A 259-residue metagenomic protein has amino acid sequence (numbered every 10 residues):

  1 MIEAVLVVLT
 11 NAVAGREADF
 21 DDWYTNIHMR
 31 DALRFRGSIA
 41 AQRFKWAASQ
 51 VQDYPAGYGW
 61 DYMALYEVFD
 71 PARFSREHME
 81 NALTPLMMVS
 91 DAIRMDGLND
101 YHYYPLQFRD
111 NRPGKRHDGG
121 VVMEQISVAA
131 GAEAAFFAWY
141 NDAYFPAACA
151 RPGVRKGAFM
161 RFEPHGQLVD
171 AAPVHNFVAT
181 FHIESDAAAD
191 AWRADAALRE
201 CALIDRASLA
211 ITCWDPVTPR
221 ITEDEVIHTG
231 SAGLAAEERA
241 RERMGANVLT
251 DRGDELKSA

Functional and structural regions predicted by a protein language model:
M1-A259: Macromolecular interaction modules
